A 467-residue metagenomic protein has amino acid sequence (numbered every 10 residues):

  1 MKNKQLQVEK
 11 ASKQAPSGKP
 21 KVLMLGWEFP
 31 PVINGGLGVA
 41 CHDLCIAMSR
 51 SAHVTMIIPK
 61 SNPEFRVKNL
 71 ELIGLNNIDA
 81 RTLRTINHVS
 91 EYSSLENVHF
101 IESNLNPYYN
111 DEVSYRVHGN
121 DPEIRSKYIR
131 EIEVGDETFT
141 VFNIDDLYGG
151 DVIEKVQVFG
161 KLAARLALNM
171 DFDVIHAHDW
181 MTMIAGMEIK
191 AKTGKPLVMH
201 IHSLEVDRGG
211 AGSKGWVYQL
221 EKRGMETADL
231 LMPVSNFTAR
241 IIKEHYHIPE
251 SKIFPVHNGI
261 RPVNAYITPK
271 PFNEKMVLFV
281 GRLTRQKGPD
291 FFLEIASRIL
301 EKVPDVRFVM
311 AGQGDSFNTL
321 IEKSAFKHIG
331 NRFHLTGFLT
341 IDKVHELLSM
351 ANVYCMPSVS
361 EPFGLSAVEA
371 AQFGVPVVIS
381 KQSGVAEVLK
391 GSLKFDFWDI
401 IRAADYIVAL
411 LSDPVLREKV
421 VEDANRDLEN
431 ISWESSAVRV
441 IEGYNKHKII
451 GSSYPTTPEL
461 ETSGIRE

Functional and structural regions predicted by a protein language model:
K2, L6-P20, T55-A167: A conserved catalytic-core segment of Leloir-type glycosyltransferases
M232, K270-A296, V309, V421: Conserved donor-binding/catalytic core segment of Leloir-type glycosyltransferases
F237, G259: Carbohydrate-associated surface elements
I321-L339: Nucleotide-activated donor-binding/catalytic signature segment of Leloir-type glycosyltransferases, i.e., the conserved
F338-L339, E346-A351: Short alpha-helical donor nucleotide-sugar binding micro-motif in glycosyltransferases
V359: Aromatic "clamp/platform" in nucleotide-sugar-dependent glycosyltransferases that forms part of the donor/acceptor
P376-I379: Short hydrophobic beta-strand element within catalytic cores of glycosyltransferases and related nucleotide-activated
S392-I401, A409-P414: Conserved acidic donor-binding segment of nucleotide-sugar-dependent glycosyltransferases
